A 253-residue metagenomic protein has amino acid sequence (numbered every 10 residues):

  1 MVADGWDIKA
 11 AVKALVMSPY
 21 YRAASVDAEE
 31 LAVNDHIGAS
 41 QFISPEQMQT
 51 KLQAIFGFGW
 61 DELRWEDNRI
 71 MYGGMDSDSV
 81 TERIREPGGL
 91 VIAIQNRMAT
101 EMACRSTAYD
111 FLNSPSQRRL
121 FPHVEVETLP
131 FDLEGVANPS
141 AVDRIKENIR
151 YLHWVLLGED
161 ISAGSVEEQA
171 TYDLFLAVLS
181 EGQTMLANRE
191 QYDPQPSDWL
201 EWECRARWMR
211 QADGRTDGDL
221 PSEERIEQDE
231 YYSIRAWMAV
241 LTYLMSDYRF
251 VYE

Functional and structural regions predicted by a protein language model:
M1-E253: His/Asp/Glu-rich metal/cofactor-coordinating catalytic motifs and the adjacent surface-exposed loops that frame enzyme
